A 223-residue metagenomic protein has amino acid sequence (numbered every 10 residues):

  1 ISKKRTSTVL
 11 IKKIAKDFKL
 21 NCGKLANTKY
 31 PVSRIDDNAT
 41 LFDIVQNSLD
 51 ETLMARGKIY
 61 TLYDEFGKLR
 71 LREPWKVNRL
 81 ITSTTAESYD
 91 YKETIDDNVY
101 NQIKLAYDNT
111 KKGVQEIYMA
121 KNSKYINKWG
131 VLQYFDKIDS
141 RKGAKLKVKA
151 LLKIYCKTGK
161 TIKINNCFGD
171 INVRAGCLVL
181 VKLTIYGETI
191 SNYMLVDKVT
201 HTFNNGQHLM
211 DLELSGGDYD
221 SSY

Functional and structural regions predicted by a protein language model:
I1-K24, V179-I190, T200-S222: N-terminal targeting/assembly segments of extracytoplasmic apparatus and virion spike/baseplate proteins
I1-T94: Charged- and aromatic-enriched interaction segments used to assemble and dock large macromolecular complexes
G57-C156, K160-N204, D218-D220: Acidic, small/polar-enriched beta strand-loop surface segments
